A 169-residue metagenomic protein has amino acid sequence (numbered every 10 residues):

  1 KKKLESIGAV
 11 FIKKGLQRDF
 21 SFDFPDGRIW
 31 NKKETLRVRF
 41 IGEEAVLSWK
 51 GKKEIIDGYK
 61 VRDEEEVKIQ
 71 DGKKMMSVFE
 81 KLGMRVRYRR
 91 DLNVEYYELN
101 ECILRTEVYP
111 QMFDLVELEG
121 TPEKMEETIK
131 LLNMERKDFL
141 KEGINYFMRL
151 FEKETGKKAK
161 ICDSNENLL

Functional and structural regions predicted by a protein language model:
K1-I103, F139-L169: N-terminal strand-loop-strand beta-hairpin
K50, Y109, T121: Surface loops and adjacent helix of pleckstrin homology
K53-I56, M112, K124: Short, surface-exposed beta-strand-loop junctions and turns on beta-sheet-rich folds
G72, T121-M125: Helix N-cap motif at beta-to-alpha junctions
S77-E80, E123, K130: A broadly conserved amphipathic alpha-helix scaffold signal in soluble, globular proteins
R105-M112: A contiguous pocket-lining binding segment that forms or flanks enzyme active sites
E126-F139: Long, well-ordered alpha-helical scaffolding segments within enzyme catalytic domains, especially pronounced
